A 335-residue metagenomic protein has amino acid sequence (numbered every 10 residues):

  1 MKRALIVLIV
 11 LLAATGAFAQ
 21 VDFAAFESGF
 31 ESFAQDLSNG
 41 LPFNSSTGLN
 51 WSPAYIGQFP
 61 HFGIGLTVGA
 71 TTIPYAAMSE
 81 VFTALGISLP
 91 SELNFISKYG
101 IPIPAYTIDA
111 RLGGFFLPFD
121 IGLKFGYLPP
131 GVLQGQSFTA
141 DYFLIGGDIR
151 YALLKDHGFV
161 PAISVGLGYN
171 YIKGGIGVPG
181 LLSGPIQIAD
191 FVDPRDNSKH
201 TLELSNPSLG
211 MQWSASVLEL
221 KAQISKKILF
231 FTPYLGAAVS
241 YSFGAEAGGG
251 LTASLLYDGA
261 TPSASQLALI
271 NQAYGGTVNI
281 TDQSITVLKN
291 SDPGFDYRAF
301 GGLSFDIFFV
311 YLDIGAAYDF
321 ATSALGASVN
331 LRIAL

Functional and structural regions predicted by a protein language model:
M1-A4, K155: Positively charged n-region of N-terminal signal peptides that target proteins for export
L12-A19: Sec/Tat signal peptide C-region and signal peptidase I cleavage site
Q20-D148, L153-K155: Transmembrane beta-barrel domains of Gram-negative outer membranes and organellar outer membranes
V21, S291-L335: Predominantly the C-terminal beta-signal and adjacent terminal strand-loop region of outer-membrane beta-barrel
P60-F62, P104-A110, F143-I149, S216-A222 (+3 more regions): Hydrophobic, lipid-facing positions within transmembrane beta-strands of outer-membrane proteins
F62-L66, F119-L123, G147, P161-L167 (+4 more regions): Transmembrane beta-strands of outer-membrane beta-barrel proteins
V68-T72, G114, F125-G131, L153 (+6 more regions): Transmembrane beta-strands of outer-membrane beta-barrel pores
P74-A84, S88-I101, P130-Y142, N170-L218 (+3 more regions): Extracellular/periplasm-exposed beta-strand and loop segments of Gram-negative cell-envelope proteins, dominated by
